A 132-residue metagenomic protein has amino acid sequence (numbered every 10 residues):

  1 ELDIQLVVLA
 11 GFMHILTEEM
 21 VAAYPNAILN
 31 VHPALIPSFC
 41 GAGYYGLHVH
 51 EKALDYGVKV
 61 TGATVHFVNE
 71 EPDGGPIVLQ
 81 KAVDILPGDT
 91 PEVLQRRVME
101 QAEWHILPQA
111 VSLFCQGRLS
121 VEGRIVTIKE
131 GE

Functional and structural regions predicted by a protein language model:
E1-Q5: Glycine-rich phosphate-binding loop signature in dinucleotide/nucleotide-binding domains
L6, A10-I125: Donor/substrate-binding cores of folate-linked one-carbon enzymes
I128: Conserved catalytic region of serine esterases and O-acyltransferases that act on ester linkages in lipids
G131-E132: Phosphate-binding loop/pocket of nucleotide- and phosphate-handling active sites
